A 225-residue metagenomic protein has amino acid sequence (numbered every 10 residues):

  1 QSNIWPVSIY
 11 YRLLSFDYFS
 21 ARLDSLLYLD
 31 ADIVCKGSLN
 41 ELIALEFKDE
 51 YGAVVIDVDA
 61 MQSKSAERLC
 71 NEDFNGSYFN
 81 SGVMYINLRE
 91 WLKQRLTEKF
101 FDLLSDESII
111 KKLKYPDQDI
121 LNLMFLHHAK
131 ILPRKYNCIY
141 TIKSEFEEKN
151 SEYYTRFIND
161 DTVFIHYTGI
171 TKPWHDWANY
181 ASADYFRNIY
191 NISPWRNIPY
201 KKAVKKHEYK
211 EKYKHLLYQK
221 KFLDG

Functional and structural regions predicted by a protein language model:
Q1, M61-A66, T141-I142: Short, charged, surface-exposed secondary-structure boundary motifs
Q1-Y18: Active-site-proximal specificity loops/subdomain of glycosyltransferases
S2-I4, R68-F74, N150-Y154: Short, P/G- and charge-enriched loop/turn segments at secondary-structure junctions
L26: Short aromatic/hydrophobic "clamp" motif used to bind/position activated sugar donors
L29: Catalytic metal- and UDP-sugar-binding loop of GT-A-like glycosyltransferases, i.e., residues flanking the conserved
I33-L69: Conserved donor-nucleotide/metal-binding helix-loop-beta segment in metal-dependent transferases, i.e., the alpha-helix
D73-V83: A recurrent flexible, glycine/aromatic-enriched loop bordering the glycosyltransferase active site that acts as
I86-G225: A glycosyltransferase accessory/donor-loop signature
